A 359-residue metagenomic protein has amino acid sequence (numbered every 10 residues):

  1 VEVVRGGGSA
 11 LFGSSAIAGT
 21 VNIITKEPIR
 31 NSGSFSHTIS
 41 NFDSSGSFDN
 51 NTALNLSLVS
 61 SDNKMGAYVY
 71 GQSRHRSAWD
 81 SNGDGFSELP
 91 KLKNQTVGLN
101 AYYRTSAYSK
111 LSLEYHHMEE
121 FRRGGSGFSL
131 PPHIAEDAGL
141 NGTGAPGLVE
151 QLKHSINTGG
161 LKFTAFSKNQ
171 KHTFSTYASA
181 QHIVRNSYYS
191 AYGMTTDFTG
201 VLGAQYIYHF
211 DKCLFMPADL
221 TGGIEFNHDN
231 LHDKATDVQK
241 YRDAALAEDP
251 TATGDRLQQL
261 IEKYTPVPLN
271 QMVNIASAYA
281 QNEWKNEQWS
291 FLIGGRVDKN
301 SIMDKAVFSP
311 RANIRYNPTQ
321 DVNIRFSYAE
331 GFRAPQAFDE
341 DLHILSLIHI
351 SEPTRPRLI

Functional and structural regions predicted by a protein language model:
E2-V3, L11, S15-T38, N50-N55: N-terminal periplasmic accessory domains that precede and gate Gram-negative outer-membrane beta-barrel machines
I17-G19, G33, N50-L54, M65 (+6 more regions): Hydrophobic, lipid-facing positions within transmembrane beta-strands of outer-membrane proteins
R30-S40, S44, L54-L148: Periplasmic-side early beta-strands and strand-to-turn transitions of outer-membrane beta-barrels
G33-H37, A67-G71, L99-A101, L113-Y115 (+5 more regions): Membrane-embedded beta-strand positions of outer-membrane beta-barrel proteins
T38-F42, N82-L89, L130, I134-D137 (+8 more regions): Extracellular loop and loop/strand-boundary signature of outer-membrane beta-barrel proteins
G46-D49, W79-S87, M118, G124-P132 (+7 more regions): Outer-membrane beta-barrel translocator domains and adjoining extracellular loop/strand segments of Gram-negative
R104-E120, L148-D304: Face-selective signature of the C-terminal outer-membrane beta-barrel domain
F128-I134, T253, S301-M303, D321-S351 (+1 more regions): Surface-exposed extracellular loop regions of Gram-negative outer-membrane beta-barrel proteins, predominantly
